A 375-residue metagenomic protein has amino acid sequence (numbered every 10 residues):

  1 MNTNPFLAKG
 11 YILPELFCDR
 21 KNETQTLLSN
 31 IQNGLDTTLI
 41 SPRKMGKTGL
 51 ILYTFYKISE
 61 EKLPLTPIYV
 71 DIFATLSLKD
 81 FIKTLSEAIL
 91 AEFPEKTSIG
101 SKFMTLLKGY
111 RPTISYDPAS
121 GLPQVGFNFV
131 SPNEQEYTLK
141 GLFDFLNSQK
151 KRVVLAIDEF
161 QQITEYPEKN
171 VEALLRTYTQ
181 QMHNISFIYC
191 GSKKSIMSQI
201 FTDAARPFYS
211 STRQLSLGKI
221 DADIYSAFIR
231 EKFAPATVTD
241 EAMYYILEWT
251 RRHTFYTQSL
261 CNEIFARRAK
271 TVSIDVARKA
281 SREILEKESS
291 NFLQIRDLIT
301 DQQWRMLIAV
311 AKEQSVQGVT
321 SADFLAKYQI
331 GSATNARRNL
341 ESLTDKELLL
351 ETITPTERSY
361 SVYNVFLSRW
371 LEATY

Functional and structural regions predicted by a protein language model:
M1-P42, E60: A short, basic N-terminal segment
N2-F6, E286, S290-Y375: C-terminal leucine-rich, beta-strand-based interaction scaffolds used for sensing/assembly
I31-Q32, R251, F265, I308-S315: Short, locally clustered residues in the helix-turn-helix/winged-helix DNA-binding domain
I40-M45, G49-V154: P-loop NTPase nucleotide-binding core
V125-K193, T202: Conserved Walker B catalytic segment
K194-T212: Short regulatory helix/loop adjacent to the ATP-binding pocket of P-loop NTPases
R213-D223: Conserved AAA+ ATPase "SRH/arginine-finger" region at the nucleotide-binding site
R230-N291, D301: Amphipathic alpha-helical "lid/sensor" segments that cap RecA-like P-loop NTPase cores
